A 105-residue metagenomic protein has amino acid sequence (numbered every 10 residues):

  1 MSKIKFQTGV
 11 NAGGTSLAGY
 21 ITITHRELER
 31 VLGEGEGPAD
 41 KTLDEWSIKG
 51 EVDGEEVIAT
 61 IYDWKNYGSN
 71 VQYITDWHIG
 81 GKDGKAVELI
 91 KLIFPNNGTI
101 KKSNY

Functional and structural regions predicted by a protein language model:
S2-Y105: Residues within mature, well-folded domains
